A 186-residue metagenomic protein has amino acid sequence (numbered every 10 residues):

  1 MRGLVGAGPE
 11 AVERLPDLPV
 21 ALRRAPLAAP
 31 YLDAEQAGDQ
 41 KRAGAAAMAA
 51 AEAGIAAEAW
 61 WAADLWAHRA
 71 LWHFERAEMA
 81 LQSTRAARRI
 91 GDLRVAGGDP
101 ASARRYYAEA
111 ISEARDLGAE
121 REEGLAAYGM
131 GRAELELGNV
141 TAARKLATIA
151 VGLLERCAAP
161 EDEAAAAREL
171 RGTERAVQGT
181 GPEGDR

Functional and structural regions predicted by a protein language model:
D17, D33-D39, H73-M79, A96 (+3 more regions): Short coil/turn linkers that connect adjacent helices within long alpha-helical scaffolds, especially alpha-solenoid
A45, L65, R85, L125 (+2 more regions): Residue register of alpha-helical TPR repeats
G98, G131-N139, L170-R186: Alpha-helical linker/edge segments of TPR/alpha-solenoid repeat scaffolds and analogous pre-/post-domain helices
